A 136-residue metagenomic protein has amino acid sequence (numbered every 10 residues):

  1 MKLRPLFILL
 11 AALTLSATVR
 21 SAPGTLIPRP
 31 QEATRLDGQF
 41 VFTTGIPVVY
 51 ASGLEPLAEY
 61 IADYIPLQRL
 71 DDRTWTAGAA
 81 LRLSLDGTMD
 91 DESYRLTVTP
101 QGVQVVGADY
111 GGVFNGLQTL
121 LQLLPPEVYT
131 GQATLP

Functional and structural regions predicted by a protein language model:
M1-L3: N-terminal secretory signal peptides that target proteins for export/translocation
P5-S16: Bacterial N-terminal signal peptides
R20-P136: Contiguous, structured surface segment used for ligand recognition
